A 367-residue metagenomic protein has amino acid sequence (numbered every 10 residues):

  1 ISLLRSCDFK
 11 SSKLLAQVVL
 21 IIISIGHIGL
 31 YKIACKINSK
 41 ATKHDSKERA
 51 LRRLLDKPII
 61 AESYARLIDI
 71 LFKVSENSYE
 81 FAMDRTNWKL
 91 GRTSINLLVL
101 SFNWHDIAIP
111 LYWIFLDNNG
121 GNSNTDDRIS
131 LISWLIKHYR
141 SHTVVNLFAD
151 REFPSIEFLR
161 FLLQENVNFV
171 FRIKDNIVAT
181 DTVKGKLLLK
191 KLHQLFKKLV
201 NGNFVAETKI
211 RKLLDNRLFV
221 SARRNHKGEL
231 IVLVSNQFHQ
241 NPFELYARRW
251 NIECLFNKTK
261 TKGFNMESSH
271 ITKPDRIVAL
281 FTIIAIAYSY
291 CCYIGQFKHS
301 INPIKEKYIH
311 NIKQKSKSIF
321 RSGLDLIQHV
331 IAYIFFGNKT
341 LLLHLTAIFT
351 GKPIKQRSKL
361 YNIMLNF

Functional and structural regions predicted by a protein language model:
I1-G29, C35-S39, S46, P58 (+4 more regions): Single, function-defining residue in the core of a domain
L54-L55, R85: N-terminal accessory alpha/beta regions
L71-F72: Catalytic-site beta-strand/loop segments enriched in glycine and acidic/polar residues
D84-L97: An active-site-proximal beta-strand-loop segment
